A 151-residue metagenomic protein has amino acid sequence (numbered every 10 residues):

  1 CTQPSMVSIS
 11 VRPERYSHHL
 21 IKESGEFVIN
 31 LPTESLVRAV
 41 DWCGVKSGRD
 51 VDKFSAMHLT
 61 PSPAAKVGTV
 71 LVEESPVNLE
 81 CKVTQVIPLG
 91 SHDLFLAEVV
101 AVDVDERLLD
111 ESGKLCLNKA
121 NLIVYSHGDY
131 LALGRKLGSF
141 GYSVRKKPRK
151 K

Functional and structural regions predicted by a protein language model:
C1-K151: Basic, polyanion-binding surface patches
